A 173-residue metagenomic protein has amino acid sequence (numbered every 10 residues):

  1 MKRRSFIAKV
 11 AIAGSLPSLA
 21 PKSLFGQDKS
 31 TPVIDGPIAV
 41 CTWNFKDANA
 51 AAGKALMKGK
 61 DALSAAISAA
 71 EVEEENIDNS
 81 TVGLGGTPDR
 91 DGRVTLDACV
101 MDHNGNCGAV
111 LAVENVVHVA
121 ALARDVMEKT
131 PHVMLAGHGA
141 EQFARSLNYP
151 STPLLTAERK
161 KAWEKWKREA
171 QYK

Functional and structural regions predicted by a protein language model:
R4-G26: N-terminal export signals
A8-A11, Q27-K173: Alpha/propeptide regions of enzymes that mature by internal proteolysis
